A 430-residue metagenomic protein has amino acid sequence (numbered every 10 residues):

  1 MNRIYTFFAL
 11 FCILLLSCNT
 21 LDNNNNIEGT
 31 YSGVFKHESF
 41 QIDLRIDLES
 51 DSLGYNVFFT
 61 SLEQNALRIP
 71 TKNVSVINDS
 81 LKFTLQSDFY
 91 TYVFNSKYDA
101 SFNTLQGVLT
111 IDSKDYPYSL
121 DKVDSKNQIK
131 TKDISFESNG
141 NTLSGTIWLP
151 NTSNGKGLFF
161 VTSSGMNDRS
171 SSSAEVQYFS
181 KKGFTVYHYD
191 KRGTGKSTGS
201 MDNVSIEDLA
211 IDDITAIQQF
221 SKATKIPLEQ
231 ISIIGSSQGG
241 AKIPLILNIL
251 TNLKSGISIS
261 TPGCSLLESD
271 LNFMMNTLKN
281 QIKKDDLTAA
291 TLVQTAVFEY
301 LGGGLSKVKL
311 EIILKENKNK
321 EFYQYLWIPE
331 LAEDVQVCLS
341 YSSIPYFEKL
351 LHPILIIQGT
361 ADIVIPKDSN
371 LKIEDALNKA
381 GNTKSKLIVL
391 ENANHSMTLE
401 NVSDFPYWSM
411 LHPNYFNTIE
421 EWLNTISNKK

Functional and structural regions predicted by a protein language model:
N24-K97, L143-T146, G157: Central antiparallel beta-sheet cores of small beta-barrel/beta-sandwich binding domains
S119-S153: N-terminal cap/lid segment of alpha/beta-hydrolase-fold proteins
N154-S163: Short beta-strand element of the alpha/beta-hydrolase
G165-Q177, K191: The serine-hydrolase catalytic nucleophile loop
F179-K196: Conserved alpha/beta-hydrolase
V204-A223: Alpha/beta-hydrolase active-site loop
I257-K349: Accessory cap/linker subdomain of secreted extracellular hydrolases
L350, I356-Q358, D362: Short beta-strand/loop motif that positions the catalytic acidic residue of the alpha/beta-hydrolase fold
